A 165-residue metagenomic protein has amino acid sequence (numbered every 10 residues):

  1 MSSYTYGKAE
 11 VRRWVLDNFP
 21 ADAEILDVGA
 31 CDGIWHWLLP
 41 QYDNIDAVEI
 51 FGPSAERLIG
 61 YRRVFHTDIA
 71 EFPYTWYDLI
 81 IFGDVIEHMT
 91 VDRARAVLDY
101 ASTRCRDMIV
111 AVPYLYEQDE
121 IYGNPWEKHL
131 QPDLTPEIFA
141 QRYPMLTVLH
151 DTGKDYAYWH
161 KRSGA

Functional and structural regions predicted by a protein language model:
M1-L79, D92-D99, P125-G164: Conserved N-terminal segment of class I S-adenosyl-L-methionine
F82: Replace "UDP/GDP/ADP/TDP-sugars" with "nucleotide-sugars
V85-H88: Hydrophobic adenine-recognition pocket in adenosine-nucleotide-binding enzymes
Y100-R104: Conserved helix-to-beta-strand junction in the class I
C105-L115: Conserved beta-strand signature within the Rossmann-like core of class I S-adenosyl-L-methionine
E117-Y122: A short acidic, helix-capping loop that chelates divalent metal ions and anchors anionic groups
